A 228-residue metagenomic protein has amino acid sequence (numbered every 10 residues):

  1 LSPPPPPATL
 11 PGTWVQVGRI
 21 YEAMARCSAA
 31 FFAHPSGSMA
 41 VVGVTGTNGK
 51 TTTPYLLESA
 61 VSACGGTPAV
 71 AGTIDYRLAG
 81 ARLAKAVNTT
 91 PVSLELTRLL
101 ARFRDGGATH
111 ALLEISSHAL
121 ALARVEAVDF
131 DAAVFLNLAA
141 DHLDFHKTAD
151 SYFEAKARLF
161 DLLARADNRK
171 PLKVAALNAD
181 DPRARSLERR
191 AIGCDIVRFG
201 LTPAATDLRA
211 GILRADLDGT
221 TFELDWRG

Functional and structural regions predicted by a protein language model:
L1-G43, T52-G65, D207-R209, D216: Short, basic phosphate-binding NTP loop
P7-G12, D105-A108, D129-G228: Acidic, Mg2+-coordinating active-site environments of NTP-dependent enzymes
M24-C27, P91-L94, L113-A119, E154 (+1 more regions): Short gly/ser/thr-rich secondary-structure transition/capping motifs
C27, V44, A71, L96 (+5 more regions): Residue-level signal for inorganic ion chemistry
G65-L78: Short beta-strand-centered segment that lines the nucleotide-binding/catalytic pocket of NTP-utilizing
L78-A84, D141-H146: A short acidic, helix-capping loop that chelates divalent metal ions and anchors anionic groups
R82-S116: Conserved nucleotide-sensing/catalytic segment adjacent to the nucleotide-binding pocket in NTP-handling enzymes
A119-E126: Conserved helix/coil segment N-terminal to the catalytic DExD/H
